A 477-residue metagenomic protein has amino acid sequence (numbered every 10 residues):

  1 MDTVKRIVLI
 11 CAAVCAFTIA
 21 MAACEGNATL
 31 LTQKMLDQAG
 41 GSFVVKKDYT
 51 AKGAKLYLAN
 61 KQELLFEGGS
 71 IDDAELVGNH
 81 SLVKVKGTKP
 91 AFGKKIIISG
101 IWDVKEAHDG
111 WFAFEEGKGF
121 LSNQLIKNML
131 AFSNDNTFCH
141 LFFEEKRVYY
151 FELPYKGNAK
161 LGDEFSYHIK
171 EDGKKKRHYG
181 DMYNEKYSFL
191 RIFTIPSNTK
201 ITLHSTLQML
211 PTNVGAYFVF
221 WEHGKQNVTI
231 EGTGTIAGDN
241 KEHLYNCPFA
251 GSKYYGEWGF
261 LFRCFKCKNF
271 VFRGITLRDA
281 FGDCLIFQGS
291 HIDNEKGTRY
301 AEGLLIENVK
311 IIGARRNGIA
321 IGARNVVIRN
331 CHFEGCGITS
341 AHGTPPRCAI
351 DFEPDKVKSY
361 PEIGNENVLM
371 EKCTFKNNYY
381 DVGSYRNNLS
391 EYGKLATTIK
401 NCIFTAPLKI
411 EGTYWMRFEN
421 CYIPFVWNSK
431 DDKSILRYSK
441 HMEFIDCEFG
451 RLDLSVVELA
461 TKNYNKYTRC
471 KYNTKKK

Functional and structural regions predicted by a protein language model:
I10-I19: Bacterial N-terminal signal peptides
A23-K46, K55, W111-E144, Y150-K174 (+1 more regions): Acidic Gly/Asp/Thr-rich repetitive segments characteristic of extracellular carbohydrate-active and adhesion proteins
E25, M35-T50, K61-A107, F138-K146 (+5 more regions): Extracellular beta-strand-rich, repetitive "passenger/adhesive" scaffolds that bind or process carbohydrates
L31-Q38, T50-N60, D72-G78, K95-I101 (+11 more regions): Short, T/G/N/S-enriched strand-turn elements that build extracellular solenoid repeat scaffolds
T50-E63, D73-I97, Q124-F132, E152-T202 (+4 more regions): Extracellular beta-strand-rich solenoid/capping regions of secreted or surface-exposed proteins that bind or remodel
G53-A54, D73-V77, F138, L210-A216 (+10 more regions): Short glycine/acidic-rich loop motifs that flank beta-strands on beta-rich extracellular proteins
I71-D72, L76-I96, F444-K477: Leucine-rich solenoid repeat scaffolds
G110, K200-T206, Q226-A237, K268-D279 (+9 more regions): Right-handed parallel beta-helix
